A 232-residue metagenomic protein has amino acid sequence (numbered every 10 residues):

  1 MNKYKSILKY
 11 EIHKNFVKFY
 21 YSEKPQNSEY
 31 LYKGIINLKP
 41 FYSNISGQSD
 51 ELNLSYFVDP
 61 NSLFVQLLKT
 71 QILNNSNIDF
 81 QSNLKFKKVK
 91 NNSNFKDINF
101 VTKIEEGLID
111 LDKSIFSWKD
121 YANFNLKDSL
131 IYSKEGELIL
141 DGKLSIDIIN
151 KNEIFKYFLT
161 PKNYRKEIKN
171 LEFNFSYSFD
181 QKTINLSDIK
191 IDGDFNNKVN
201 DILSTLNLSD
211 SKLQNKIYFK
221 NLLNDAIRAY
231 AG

Functional and structural regions predicted by a protein language model:
M1-W118, A122-G232: Membrane-proximal interfacial segments on either side of biological membranes
